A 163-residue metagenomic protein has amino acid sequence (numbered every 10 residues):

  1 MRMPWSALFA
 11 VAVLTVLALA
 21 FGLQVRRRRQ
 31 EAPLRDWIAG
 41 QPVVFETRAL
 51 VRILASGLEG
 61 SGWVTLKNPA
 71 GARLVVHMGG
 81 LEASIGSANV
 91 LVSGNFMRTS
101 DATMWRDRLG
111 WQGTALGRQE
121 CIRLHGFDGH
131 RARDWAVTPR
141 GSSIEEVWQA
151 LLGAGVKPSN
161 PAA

Functional and structural regions predicted by a protein language model:
M1-W5, N160-A163: Short, low-complexity, intrinsically disordered N-terminal peptides in bacterial proteins
R2-V76: Anionic N-terminal interaction surfaces
A39, S84-A88, F127-G129: Short strand-coil-strand connectors
L50-S56, S87-A88, V137-S142: Short, solvent-exposed aromatic-acidic interface loops
L66-R73, H77-L116: Phosphoinositide-binding peripheral membrane targeting modules
F96-A163: Acidic, Ser/Thr- and proline-rich intrinsically disordered linker/docking segments of eukaryotic scaffolds
